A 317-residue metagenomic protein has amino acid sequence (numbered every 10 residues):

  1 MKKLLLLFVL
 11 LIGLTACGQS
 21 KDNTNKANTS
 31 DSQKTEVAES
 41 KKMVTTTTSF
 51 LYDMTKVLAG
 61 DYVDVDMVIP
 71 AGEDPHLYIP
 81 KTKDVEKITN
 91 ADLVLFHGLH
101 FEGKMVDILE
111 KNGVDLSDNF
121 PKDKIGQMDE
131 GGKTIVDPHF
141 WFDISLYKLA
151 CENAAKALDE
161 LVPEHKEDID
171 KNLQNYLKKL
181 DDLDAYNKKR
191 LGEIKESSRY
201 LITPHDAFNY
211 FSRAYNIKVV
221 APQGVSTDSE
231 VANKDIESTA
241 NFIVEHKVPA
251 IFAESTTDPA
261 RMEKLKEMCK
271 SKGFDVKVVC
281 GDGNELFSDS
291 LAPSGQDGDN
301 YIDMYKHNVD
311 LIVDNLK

Functional and structural regions predicted by a protein language model:
M1-T15: Sec-dependent bacterial lipoprotein signal peptides
G13, C17-K317: Extracytoplasmic metal-acquisition and chelation regions
